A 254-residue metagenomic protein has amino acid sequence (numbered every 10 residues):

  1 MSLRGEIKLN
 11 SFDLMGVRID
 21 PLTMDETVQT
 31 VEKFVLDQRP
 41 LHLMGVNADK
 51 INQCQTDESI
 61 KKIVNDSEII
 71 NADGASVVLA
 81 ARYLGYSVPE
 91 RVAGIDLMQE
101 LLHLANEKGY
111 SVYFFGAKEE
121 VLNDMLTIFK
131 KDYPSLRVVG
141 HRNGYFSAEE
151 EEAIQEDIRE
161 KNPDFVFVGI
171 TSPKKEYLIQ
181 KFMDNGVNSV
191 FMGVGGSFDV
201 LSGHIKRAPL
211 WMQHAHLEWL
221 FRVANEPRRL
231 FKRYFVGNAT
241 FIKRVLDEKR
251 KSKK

Functional and structural regions predicted by a protein language model:
S2-E90, I95: N-terminal nucleotide/polyanion-binding subdomain common to many enzyme families
P40, Y110, V187-S189: A short helix->loop->beta-strand "cap" motif at the edges of active sites that frequently abuts
N47-I51, I170-K175, S197-F198: Short glycine-rich anion-binding loops that position phosphate/pyrophosphate groups of nucleotides and phosphorylated
V78-A81, A208-K254: A transmembrane-helix-recognition feature enriched in membrane-embedded lipid enzymes and envelope glyco-/phospholipid
A81-D157, K161: Conserved beta-alpha
L126, E176-N185: Short Gly/Thr/Asp-enriched flexible loops that form oxyanion-binding sites at enzyme active sites
N143-E149, V187-N225: Short, flexible loop segments at boundaries between secondary-structure elements
I158-F167, S172: Proline-aspartate-enriched helix->loop->beta-strand connector
